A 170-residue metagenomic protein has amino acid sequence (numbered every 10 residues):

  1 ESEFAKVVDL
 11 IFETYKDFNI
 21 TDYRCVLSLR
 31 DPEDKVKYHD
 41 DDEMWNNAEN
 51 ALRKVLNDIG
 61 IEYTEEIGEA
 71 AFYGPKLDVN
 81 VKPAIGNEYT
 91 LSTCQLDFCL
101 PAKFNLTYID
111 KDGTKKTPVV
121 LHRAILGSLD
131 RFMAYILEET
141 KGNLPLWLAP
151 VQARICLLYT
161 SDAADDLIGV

Functional and structural regions predicted by a protein language model:
E1-P150, I155-L158: Structured aminoacyl-transfer and RNA-binding surfaces used for tRNA recognition/handling in the translation apparatus
Y159-D166: Conserved small/polar residues in nucleotide/adenosyl-binding loops
I168-V170: Short hydrophobic transmembrane-like helices used for membrane targeting/insertion
